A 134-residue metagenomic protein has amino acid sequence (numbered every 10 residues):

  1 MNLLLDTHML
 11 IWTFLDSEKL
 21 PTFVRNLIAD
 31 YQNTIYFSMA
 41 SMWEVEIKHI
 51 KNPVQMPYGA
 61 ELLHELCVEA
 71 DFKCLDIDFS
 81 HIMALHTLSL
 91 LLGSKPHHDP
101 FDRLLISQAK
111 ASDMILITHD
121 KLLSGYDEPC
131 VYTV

Functional and structural regions predicted by a protein language model:
M1-S38, P53-E65, G125-D127, V134: Short, well-structured N-terminal submotif of metal-dependent ribonuclease cores
D6, S38, H98-D99, D120: Histidine- and aromatic-rich ligand-binding microenvironments
T7-H8, V45, L85, A109: Generic structural signal for small/hydrophobic residues in well-ordered secondary structure, especially within
M9, S41, H81, L105 (+1 more regions): Alpha-helix capping/helix-boundary segments
D16-S17, K48, L88, P129: Residue-level signal for well-ordered alpha-helical positions
A29, V68, K110: Anion (oxyanion) recognition and catalysis
P57, F72-H119: Active-site neighborhoods of divalent-metal-dependent phosphate/nucleic-acid chemistry enzymes
A111-I117, K121-V134: Charged phosphate-binding loop/patch that engages nucleotide di/tri-phosphates or the phosphate backbone of nucleic
